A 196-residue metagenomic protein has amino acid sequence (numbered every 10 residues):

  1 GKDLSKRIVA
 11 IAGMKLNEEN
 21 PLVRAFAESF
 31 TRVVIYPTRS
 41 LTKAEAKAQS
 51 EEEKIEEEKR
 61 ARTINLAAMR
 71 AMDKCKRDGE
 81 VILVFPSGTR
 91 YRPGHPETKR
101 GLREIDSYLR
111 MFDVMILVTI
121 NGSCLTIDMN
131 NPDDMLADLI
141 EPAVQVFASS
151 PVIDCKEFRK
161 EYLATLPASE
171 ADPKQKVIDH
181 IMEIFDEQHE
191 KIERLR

Functional and structural regions predicted by a protein language model:
G1-E57: Catalytic core of membrane glycerolipid acyltransferases/transacylases, capturing the structured, soluble-facing
Q49-R196: Non-catalytic C-terminal accessory region of glycerolipid acyltransferases and related lyso-lipid remodeling enzymes
